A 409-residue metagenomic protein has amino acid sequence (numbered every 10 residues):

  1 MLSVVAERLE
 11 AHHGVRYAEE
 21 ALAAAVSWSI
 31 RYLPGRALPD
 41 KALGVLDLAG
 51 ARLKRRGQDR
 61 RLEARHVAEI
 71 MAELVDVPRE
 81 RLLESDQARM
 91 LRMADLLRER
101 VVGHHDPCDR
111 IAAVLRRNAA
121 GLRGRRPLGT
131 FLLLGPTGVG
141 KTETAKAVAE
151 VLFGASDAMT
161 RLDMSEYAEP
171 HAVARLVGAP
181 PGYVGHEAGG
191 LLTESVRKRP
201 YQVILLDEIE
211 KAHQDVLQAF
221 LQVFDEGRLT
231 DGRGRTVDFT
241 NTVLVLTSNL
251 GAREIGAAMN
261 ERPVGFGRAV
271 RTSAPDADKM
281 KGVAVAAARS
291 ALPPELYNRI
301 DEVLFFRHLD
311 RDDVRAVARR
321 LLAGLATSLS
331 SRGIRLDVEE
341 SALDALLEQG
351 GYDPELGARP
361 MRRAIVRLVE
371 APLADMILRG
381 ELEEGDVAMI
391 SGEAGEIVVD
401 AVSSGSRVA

Functional and structural regions predicted by a protein language model:
M1-A409: AAA+ P-loop NTPase nucleotide-binding core of proteostasis motors
